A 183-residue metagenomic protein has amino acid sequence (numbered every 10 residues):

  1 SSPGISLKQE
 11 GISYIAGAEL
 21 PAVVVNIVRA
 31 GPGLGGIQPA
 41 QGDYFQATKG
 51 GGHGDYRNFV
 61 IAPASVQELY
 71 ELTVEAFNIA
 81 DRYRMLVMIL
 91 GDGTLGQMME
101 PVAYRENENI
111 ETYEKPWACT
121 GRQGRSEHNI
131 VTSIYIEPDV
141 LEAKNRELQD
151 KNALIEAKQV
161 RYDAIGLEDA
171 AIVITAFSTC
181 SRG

Functional and structural regions predicted by a protein language model:
S1-K49, F59-A80: Thiamine diphosphate
I5, V66-L69, T73, I134-L148 (+3 more regions): Generic structural signal for well-ordered, non-membrane alpha-helical segments in soluble metabolic enzymes
K8, M98-E100, G183: Short helix/loop capping segments that flank catalytic or ligand/cofactor-binding pockets
Y14-G17, T48-G54, I79-Y83, Q97 (+1 more regions): Solvent-exposed alpha-helices and their adjacent loops that cap or buttress functional pockets in soluble metabolic
R29-G31, G91-M98, S178-C180: Glycine-rich beta-alpha junction loops
R84-A164: Conformationally flexible catalytic loops at phosphate/diphosphate-handling active centers
R161-Y162, L167-G183: Redox- and metal-dependent alpha/beta enzyme cores, enriched for Fe-S-associated oxidoreductases and cofactor-handling
